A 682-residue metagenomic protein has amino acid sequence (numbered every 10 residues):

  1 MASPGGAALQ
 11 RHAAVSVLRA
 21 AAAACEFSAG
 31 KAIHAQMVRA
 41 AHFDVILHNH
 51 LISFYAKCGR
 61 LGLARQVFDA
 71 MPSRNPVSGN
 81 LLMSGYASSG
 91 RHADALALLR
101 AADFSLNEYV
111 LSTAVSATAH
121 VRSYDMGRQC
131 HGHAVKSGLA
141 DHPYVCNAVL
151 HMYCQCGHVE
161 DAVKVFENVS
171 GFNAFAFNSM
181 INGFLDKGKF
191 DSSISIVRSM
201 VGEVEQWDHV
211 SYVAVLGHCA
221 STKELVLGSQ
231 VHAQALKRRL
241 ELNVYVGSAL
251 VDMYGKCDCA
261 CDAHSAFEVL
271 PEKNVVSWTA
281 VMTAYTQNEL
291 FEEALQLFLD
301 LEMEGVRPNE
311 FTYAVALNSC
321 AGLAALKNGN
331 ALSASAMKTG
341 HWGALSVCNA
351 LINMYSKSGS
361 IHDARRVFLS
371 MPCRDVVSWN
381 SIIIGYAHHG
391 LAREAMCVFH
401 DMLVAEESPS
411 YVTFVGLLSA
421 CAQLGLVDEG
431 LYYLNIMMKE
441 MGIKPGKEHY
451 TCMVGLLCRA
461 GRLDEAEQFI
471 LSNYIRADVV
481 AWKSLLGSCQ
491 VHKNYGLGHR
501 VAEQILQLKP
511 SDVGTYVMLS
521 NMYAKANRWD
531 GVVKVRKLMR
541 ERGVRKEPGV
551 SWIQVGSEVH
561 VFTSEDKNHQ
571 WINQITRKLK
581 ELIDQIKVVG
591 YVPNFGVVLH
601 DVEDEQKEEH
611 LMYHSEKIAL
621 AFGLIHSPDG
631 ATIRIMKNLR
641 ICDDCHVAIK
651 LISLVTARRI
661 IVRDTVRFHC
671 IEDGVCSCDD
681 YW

Functional and structural regions predicted by a protein language model:
M1-W682: Terminal (and in a subset, N-terminal) low-complexity or junction segments at the ends of helical repeat RNA-binding
